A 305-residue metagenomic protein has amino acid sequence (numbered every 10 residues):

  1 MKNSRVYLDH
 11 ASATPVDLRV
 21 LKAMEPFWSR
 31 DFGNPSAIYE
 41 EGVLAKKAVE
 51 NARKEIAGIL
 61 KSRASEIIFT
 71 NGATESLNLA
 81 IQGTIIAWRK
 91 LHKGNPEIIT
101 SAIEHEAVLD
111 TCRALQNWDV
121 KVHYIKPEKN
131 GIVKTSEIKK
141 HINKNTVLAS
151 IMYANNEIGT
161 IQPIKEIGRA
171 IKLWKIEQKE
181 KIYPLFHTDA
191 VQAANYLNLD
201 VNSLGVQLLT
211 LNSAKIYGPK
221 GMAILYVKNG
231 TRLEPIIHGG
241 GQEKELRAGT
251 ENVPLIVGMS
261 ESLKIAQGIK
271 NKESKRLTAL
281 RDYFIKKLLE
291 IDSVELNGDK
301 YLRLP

Functional and structural regions predicted by a protein language model:
M1-P305: Pyridoxal 5′-phosphate
